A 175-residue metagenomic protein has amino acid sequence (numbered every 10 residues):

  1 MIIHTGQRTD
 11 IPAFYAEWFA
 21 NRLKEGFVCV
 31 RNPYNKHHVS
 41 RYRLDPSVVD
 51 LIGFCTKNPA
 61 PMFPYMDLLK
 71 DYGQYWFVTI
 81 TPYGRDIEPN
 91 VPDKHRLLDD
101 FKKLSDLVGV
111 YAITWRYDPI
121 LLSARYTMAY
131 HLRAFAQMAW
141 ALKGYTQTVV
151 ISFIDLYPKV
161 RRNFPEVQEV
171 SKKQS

Functional and structural regions predicted by a protein language model:
M1-I87, K94, L98-V110: Conserved Radical SAM active-site core
G6, V91, R125, A129: Charge-dense, low-complexity intrinsically disordered segments
R8, W140-K143, S171-S175: Short flexible/disordered coil segments
P59-A60, F77-N90, Y117-A124, D155-K159: Conserved radical SAM core fold
P89-D93, E166-V167: Short glycine-enriched, charge-decorated loop/helix-capping segments at active-site entrances that position
D93, H131, S175: Charged, low-complexity surface patches
R96-N163: Conserved C-terminal portion of the radical SAM core fold that forms the substrate/S-adenosylmethionine-binding
V160-S175: C-terminal scaffold of the Radical SAM
